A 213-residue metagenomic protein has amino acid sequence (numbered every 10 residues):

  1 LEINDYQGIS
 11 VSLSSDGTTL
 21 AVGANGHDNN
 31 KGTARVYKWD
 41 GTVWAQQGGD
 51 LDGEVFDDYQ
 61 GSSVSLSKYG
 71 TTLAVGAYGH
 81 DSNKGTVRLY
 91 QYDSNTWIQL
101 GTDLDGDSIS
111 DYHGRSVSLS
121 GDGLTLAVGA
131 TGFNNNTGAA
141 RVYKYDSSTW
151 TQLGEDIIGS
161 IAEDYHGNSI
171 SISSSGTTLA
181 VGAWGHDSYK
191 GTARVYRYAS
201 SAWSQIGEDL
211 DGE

Functional and structural regions predicted by a protein language model:
L1-E213: Conserved beta-strand/short-helix segments that make up beta-rich extracellular adhesion/recognition modules
